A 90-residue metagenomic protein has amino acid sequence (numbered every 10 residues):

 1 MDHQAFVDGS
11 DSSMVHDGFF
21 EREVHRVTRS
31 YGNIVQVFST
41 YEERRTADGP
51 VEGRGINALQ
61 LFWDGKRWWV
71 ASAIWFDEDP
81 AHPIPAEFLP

Functional and structural regions predicted by a protein language model:
M1-P50: Surface-exposed, charged secondary-structure patches
A5-D8, I56, L89: Non-catalytic cap/lid and distal C-terminal segments of serine-dependent acyl enzymes
E23, R54-N57: A general, composition-driven signal for non-globular sequence regions
D48-V51, P80-E87: A short, polar/proline- and glycine-enriched secondary-structure boundary/capping micro-motif
I56-H82: Short beta-strand edge/turn micro-motifs at domain boundaries
